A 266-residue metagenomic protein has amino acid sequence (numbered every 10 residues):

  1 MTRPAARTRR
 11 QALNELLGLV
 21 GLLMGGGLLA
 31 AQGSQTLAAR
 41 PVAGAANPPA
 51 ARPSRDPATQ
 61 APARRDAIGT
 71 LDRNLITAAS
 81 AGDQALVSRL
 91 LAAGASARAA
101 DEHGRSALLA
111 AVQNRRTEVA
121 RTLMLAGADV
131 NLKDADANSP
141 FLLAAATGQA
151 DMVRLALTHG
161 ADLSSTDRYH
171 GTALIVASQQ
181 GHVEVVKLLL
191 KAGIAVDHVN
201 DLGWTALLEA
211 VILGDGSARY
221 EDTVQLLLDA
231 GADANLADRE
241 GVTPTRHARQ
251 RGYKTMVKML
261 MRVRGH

Functional and structural regions predicted by a protein language model:
R3-V20: N-terminal secretory signal peptides and thylakoid transit peptides that target proteins across membranes
D56-S106: N-terminal segments that cap or nucleate solenoid repeat domains
T77-G82, A110-R116, L143-Q149, V176-H182 (+2 more regions): Ankyrin repeat A-helix N-terminal signature
D83-L91, R116-M124, Q149-L157, H182-L190 (+2 more regions): Ankyrin repeat structural motif
A234-G265: Leucine-rich solenoid repeat scaffolds
